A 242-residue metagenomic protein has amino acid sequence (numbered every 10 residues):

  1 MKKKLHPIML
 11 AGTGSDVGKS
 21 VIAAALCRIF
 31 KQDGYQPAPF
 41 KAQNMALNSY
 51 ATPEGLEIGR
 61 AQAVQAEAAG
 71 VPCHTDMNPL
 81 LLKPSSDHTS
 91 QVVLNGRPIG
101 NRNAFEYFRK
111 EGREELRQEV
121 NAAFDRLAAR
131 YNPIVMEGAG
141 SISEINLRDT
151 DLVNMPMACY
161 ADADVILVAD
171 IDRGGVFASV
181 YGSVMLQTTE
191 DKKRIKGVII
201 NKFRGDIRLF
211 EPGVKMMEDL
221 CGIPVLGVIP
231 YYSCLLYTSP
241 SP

Functional and structural regions predicted by a protein language model:
M1-I8, G12: Extreme N-terminal, non-catalytic leader segments that precede Walker-type/kinase nucleotide-binding cores
G12, F105-E111, G138-I142: Short, basic, glycine/proline-bearing loop/turn elements
S15: The conserved Walker
K19: Conserved lysine of the Walker
I22: Hydrophobic positions on the alpha1 helix immediately C-terminal to the Walker A/P-loop
C27-Y107: N-terminal phosphate/diphosphate-binding loop that engages ATP/GTP or pyrophosphate donors across diverse enzyme folds
E114-A129, P133-I134, G138-G222, V228-L235: Conserved catalytic-core segment of NTP-binding enzymes
Y237-P242: Conserved small/polar residues in nucleotide/adenosyl-binding loops
